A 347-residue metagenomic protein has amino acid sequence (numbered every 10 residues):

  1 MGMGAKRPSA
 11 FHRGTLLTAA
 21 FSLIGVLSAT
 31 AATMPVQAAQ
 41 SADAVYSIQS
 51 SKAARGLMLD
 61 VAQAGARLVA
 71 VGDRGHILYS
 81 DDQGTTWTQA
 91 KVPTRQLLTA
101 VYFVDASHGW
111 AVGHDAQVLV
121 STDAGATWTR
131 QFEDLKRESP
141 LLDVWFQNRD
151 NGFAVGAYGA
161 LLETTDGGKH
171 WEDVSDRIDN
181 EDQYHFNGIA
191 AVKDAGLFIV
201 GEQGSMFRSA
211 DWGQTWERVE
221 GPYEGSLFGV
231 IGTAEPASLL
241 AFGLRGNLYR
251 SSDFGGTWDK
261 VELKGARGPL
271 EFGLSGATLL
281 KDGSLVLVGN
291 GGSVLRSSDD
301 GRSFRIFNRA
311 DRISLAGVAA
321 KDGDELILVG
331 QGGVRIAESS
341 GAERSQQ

Functional and structural regions predicted by a protein language model:
M1-F11: N-terminal secretory signal peptides that target proteins for export/translocation
G2, A32-Q347: Residue-level hotspots at or immediately adjacent to binding/recognition sites across diverse folds
S9, L23-G25, P35: Detector for intrinsically disordered, low-structure N-terminal pre-sequences
F11-H12, L17-T18, G213: Intrinsically disordered, low-complexity segments enriched in polar/charged small residues
T15-T30: Bacterial N-terminal signal peptides
